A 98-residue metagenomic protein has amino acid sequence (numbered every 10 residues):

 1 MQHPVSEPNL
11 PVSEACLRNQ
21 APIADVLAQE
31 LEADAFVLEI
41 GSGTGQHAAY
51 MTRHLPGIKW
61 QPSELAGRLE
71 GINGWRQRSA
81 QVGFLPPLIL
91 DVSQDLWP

Functional and structural regions predicted by a protein language model:
Q2-A33: Class I SAM-dependent methyltransferase Rossmann-like catalytic core, especially the SAM/SAH-binding loop
P11, E39, W60: Conserved short-loop catalytic and cofactor-binding motifs
R18, Q46, G67: Short alpha-helical
V26-L27, H47-A49: Short secondary-structure capping/turn segments at boundaries of alpha-helices and beta-strands
E32-D34, P56-G57: Short glycine/proline-enriched coil/turn segments at helix->beta-strand junctions
D34-G43: Conserved class I S-adenosyl-L-methionine
A49-D95: Class I SAM-dependent methyltransferase SAM/SAH-binding core
P98: A short acidic, Gly/Pro-enriched loop at the edge of an enzyme's catalytic core that lines a small-molecule cofactor
